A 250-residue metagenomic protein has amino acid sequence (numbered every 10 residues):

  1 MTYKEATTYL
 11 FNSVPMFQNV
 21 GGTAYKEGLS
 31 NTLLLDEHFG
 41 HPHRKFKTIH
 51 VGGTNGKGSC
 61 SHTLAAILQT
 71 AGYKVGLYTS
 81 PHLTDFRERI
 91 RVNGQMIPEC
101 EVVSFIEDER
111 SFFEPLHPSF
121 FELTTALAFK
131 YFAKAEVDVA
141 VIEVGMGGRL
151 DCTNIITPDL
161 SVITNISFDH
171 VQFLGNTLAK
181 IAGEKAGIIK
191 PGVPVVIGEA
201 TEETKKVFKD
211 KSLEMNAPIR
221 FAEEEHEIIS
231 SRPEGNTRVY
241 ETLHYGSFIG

Functional and structural regions predicted by a protein language model:
M1-G52, C60-H62, A66-A71: Short functional linear segments
K4-T8, N12, E37, C100-E114 (+3 more regions): Replace "anionic and nucleotidyl ligands
G22-L29, L33-R44, T70-I156, Q172-L174: ATP-dependent carboxylate-amine ligase catalytic core
H50-G52, G76, V196: Short, conserved beta-strand segments within well-ordered enzyme catalytic domains that often line or immediately flank
K57: Catalytic cores of secreted/periplasmic lytic hydrolases that degrade extracellular macromolecules
C60, F121, T204: Hydrophobic (often cysteine-bearing) scaffold residues that line and stabilize catalytic clefts of nucleotide/cofactor
L64, A128, F208: Aromatic/hydrophobic pocket-lining residues that form π-stacking "cages" and hydrophobic walls in ligand
E136-E143, P158-I249: Acidic, Mg2+-coordinating active-site environments of NTP-dependent enzymes
